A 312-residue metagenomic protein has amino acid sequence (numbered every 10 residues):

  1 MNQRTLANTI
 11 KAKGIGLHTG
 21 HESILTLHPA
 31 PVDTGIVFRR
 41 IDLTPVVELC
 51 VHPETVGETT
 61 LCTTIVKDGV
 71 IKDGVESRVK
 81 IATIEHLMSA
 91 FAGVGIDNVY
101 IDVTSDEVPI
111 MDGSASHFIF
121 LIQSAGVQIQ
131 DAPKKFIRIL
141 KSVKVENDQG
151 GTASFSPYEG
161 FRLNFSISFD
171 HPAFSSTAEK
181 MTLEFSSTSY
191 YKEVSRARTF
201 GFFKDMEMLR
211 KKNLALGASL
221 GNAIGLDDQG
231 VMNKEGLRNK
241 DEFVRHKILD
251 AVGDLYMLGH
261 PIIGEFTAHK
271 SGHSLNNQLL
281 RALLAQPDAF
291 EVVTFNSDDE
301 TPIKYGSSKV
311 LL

Functional and structural regions predicted by a protein language model:
M1-D97, D102-L312: C-terminal regulatory domains involved in ligand/effector binding and gene-expression control
